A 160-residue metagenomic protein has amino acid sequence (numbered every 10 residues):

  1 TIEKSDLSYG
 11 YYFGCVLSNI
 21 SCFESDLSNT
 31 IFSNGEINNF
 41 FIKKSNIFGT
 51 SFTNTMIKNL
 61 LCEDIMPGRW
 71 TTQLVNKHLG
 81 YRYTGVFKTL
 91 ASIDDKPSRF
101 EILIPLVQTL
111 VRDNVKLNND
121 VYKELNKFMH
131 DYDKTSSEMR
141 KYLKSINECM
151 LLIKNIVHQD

Functional and structural regions predicted by a protein language model:
T1-D160: Intrinsic low-complexity/IDR segments
